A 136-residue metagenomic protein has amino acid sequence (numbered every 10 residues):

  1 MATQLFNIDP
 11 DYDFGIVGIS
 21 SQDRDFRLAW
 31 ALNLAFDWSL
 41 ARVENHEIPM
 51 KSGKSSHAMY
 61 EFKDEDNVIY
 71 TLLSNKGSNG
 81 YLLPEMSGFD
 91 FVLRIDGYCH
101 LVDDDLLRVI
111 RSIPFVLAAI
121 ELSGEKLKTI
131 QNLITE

Functional and structural regions predicted by a protein language model:
M1-F36: N-terminal, charge-rich interaction modules
Q4-F6, N79-L82: Short beta-strand/turn micro-motifs at beta-sheet edges
N7-P10, R27, E44-N45, P49 (+2 more regions): Conserved functional micro-motifs across diverse proteins
G15-S21, F89-C99: Short cationic amphipathic helices and targeting signals
D23-W30, V68-Y70, N79-Y81, C99-D105: Short, surface-exposed beta-strand/loop "edge" segments at domain boundaries and coil↔beta transitions
A29-E44, V116-L117: Short, flexible N-terminal segments of the mature chain
E44-K76, Y81: Surface-exposed, low-hydrophobicity interaction/linker segments
F91, H100-E136: Glycine-rich, aromatic-bearing surface loops/beta-hairpins
